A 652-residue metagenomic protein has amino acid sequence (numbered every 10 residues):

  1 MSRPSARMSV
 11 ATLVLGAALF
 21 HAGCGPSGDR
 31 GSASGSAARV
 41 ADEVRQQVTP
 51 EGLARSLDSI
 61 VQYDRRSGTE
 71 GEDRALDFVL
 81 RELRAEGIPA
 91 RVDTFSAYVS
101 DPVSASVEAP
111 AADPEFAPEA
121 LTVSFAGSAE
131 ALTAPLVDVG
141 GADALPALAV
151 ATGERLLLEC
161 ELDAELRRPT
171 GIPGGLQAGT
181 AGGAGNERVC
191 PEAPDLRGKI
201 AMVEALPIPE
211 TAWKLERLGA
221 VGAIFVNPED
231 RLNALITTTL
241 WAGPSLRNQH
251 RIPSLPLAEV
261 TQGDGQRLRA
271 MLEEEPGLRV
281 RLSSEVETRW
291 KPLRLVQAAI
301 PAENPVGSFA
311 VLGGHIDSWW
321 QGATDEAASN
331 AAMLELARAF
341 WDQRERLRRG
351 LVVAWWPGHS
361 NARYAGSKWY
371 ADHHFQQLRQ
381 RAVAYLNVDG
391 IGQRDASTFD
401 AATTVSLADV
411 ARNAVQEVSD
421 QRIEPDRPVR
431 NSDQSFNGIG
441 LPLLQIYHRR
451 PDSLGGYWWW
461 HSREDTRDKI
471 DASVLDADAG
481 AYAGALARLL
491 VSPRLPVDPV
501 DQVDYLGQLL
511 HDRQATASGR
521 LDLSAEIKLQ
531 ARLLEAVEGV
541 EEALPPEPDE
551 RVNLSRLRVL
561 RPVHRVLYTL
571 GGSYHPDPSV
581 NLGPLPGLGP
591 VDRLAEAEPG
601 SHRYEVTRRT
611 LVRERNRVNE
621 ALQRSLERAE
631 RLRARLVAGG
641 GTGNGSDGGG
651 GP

Functional and structural regions predicted by a protein language model:
H21-G23: C-terminal motif of bacterial Sec signal peptides marking the signal peptidase cleavage site
R30-G35, R39, Q46, P50 (+1 more regions): Noncatalytic luminal/extracellular "stalk/propeptide" segments of secretory-pathway proteins
R39-Q47, V61-E70, K199-L206, T211-A212 (+7 more regions): Second-shell loop/turn segments in exported
V123-A184, P244-T324, E335-E345, G350 (+1 more regions): Soluble metallo-hydrolase cores and metallopeptidase-like ectodomains found primarily in the secretory/periplasmic
E210-T211, L295, S318-A408: Acidic/histidine-rich catalytic neighborhood of metal-dependent amide-processing enzymes
K291, I391-Q508, P562-L588: Active-site-adjacent substrate-binding region of metalloamidase/peptidase-like peptide-processing proteins
R349-V352, S453-L506, G600-G643, G651-P652: His/Asp/Glu-rich mid-to-C-terminal helical/loop segments that flank catalytic regions of hydrolases
V497-P590: Acidic, Ser/Thr-rich low-complexity intrinsically disordered segments
